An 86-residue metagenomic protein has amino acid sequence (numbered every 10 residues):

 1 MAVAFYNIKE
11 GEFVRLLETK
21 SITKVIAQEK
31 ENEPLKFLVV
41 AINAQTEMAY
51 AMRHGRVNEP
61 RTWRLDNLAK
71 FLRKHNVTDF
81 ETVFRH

Functional and structural regions predicted by a protein language model:
M1-D66, K70-H86: Protein-protein interaction regions
